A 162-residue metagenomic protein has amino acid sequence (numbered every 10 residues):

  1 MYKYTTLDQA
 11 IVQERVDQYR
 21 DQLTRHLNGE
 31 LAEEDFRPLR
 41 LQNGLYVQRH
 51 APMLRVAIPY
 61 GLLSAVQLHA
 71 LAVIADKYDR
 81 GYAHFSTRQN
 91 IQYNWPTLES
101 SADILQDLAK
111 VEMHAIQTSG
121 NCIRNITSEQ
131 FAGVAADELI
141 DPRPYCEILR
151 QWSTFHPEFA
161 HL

Functional and structural regions predicted by a protein language model:
M1-L54, V66, A70, I74-Y78: Iron-sulfur (Fe-S) cluster-binding modules
N28-E30, A51-L162: Small-residue-enriched alpha-helical segments and adjacent helix-cap loops that form tight helix-helix packing
